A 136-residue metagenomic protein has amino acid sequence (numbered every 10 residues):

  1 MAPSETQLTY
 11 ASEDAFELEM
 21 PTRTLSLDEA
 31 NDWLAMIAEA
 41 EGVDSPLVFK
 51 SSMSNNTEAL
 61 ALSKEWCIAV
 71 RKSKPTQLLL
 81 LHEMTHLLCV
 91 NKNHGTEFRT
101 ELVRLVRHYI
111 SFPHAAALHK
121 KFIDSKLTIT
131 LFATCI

Functional and structural regions predicted by a protein language model:
A2-R71, N91-I136: Metalloprotease/metallohydrolase-associated module, dominated by Zn2+-dependent proteases
K74: Short, small/polar residue-rich loop motifs at catalytic or cofactor-binding pockets
L78-V90: Active-site recognition of the HExxH zinc-binding catalytic motif
